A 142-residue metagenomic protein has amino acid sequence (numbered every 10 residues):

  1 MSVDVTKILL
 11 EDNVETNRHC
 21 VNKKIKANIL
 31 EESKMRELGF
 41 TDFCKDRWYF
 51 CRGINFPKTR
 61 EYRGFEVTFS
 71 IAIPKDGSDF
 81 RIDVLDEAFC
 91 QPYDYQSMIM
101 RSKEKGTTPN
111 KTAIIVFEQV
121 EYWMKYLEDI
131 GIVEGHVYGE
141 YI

Functional and structural regions predicted by a protein language model:
M1-D42: Charge-rich, low-complexity N-terminal segments
M1-E15, P57-D79, E121: Solvent-exposed, charged interface segments at domain starts and junctions
M1-V5, R18-C20, K75-I142: Intrinsically disordered, low-complexity regulatory regions enriched in serine/threonine/proline and acidic residues
N13, K23, N28, N55-T59 (+3 more regions): Short, flexible coil/linker segments at or flanking structured domains
I29-L30, R36-K75: Ser/Thr-rich, low-complexity intrinsically disordered terminal regions
